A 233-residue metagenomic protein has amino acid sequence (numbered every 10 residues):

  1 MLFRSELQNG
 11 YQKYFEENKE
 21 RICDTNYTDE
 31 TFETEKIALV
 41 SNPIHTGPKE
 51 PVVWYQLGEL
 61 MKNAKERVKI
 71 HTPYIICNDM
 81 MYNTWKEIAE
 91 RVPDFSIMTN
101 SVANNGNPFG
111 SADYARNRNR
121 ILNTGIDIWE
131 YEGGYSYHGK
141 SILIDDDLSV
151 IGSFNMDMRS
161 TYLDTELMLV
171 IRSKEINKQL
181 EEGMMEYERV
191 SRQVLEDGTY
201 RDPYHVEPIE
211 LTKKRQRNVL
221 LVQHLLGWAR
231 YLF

Functional and structural regions predicted by a protein language model:
M1-F233: Charged, low-complexity intrinsically disordered terminal segments
